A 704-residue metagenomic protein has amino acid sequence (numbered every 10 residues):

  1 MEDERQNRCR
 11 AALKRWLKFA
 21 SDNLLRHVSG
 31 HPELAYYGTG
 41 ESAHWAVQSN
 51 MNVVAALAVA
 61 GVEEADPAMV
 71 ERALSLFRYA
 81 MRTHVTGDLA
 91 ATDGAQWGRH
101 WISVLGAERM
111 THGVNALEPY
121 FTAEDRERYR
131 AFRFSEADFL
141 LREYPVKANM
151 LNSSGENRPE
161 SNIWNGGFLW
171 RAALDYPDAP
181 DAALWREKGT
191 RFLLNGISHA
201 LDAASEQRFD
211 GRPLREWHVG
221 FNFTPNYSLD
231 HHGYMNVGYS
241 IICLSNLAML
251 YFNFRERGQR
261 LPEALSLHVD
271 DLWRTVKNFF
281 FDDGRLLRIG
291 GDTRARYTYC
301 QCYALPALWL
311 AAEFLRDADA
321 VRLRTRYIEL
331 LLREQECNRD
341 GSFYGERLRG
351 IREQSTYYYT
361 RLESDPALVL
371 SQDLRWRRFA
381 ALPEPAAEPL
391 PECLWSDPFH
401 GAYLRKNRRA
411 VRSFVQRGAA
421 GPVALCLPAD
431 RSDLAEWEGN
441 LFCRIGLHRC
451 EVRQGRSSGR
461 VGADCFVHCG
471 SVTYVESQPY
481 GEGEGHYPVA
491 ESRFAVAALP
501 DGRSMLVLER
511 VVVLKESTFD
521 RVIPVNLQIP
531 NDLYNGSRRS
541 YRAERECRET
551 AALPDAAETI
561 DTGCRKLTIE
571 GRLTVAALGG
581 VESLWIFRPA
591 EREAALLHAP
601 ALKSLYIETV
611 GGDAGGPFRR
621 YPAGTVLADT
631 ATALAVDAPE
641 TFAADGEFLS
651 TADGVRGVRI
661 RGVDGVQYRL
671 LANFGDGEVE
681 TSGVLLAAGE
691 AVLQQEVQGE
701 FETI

Functional and structural regions predicted by a protein language model:
M1-A90: Low-complexity, Ser/Thr/Pro/Gly-enriched N-terminal "stalk/linker" regions
G61, H84, E118-F121, P177: Helix-turn/linker elements and helix-coil junctions of extended alpha-helical scaffolds
A73-A91, W97, G481-P488, E647-S650: A glycine-rich, hydrophobic loop/mini-helix early in the fold
L89-A116, D125-H400: Extracellular polysaccharide-recognition and catalytic grooves
N253-A264, D282-A631, V636-L649, Y668-G675: Extended polysaccharide-engagement surfaces of secreted carbohydrate-active enzymes
G401-L404, D653-D664: Short, surface-exposed beta-strand/loop micro-motifs that present aromatic residues
V423-L425, E678-A687: Beta-strand-rich binding/interaction modules
R619, A623-A635, V684-I704: C-terminal beta-strand-rich structural cap/linker in extracellular carbohydrate-active enzymes
